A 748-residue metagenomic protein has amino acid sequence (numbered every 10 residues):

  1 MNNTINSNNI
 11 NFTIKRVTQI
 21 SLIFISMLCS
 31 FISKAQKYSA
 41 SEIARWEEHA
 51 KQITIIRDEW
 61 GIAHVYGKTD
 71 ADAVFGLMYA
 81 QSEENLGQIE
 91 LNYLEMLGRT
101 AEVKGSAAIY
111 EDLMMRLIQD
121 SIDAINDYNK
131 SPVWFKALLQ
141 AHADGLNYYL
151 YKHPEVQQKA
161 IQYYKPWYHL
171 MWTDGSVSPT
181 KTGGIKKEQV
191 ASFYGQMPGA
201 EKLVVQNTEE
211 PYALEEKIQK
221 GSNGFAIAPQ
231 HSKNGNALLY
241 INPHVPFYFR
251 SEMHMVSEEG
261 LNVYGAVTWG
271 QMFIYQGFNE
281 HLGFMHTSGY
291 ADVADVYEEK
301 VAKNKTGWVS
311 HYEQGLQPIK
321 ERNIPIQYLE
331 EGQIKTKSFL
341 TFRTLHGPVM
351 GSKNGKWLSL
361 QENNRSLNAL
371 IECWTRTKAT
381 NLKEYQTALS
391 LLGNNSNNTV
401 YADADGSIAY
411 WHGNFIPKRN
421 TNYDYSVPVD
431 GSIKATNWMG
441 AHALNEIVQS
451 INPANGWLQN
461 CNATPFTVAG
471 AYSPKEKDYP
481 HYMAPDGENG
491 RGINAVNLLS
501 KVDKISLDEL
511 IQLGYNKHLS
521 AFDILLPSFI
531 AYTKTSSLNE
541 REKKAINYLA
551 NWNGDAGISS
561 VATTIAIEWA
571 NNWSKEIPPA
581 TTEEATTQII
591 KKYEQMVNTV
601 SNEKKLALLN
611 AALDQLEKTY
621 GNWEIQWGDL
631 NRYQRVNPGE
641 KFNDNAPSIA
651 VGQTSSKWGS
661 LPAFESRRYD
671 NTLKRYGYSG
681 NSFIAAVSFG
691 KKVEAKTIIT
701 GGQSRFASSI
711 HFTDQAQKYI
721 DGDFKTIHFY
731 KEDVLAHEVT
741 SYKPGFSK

Functional and structural regions predicted by a protein language model:
M1-K37: Bacterial Sec-dependent N-terminal signal peptides
K37-R250, E258-L261, G265-F273, N571: Substrate-recognition/specificity elements adjacent to catalytic centers across diverse enzyme folds
E84-L138, D486-S559: Long, charged, mostly alpha-helical binding arms that flank functional sites
F135-Y240, V245-P246, A404-I408, I416 (+2 more regions): Acidic, low-complexity N-terminal propeptides/linkers enriched in Ser/Thr/Asp/Gly that mediate export, maturation
P246-S257, K383-L392: Short active-site loop/helix that positions an aromatic residue
G265, A294, N394-K501: Hydrophobic alpha-helical segments
A266-T268, G277-E280, H286-S426: Glycine- and hydrophobic-rich flexible loops that cap the catalytic core of alpha/beta enzyme folds
I371-N397, A404-D405, K475-S528: Proteins synthesized as precursors that undergo proteolytic processing into mature forms
